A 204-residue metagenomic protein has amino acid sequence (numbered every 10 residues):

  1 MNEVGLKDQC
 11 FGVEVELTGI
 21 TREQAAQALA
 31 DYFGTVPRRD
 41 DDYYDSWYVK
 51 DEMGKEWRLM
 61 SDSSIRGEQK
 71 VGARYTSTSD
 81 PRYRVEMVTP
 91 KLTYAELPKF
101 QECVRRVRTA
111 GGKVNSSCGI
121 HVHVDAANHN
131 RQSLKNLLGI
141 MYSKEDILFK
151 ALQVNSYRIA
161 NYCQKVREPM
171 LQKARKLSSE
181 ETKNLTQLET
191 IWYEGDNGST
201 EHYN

Functional and structural regions predicted by a protein language model:
M1-V114, A127-N204: C-terminal accessory/tail domains of diverse enzymes
S116-I120, V124: Short, conserved phosphate-binding/catalytic loop or strand-edge motifs used in phosphoryl-/nucleotidyl-transfer
